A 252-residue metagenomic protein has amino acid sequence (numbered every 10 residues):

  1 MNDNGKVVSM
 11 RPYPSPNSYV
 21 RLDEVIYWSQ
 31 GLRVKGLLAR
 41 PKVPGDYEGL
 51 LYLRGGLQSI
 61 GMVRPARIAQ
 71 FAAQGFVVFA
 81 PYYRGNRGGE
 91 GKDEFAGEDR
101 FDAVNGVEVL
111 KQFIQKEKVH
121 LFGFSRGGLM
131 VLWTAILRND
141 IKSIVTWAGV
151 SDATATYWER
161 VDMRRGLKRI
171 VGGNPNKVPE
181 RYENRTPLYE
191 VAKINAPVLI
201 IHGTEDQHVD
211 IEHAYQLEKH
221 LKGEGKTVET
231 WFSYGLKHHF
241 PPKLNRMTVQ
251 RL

Functional and structural regions predicted by a protein language model:
N2-V43: N-terminal cap/lid segment of alpha/beta-hydrolase-fold proteins
G45-Y47, Y52-G91, T154: Short substrate-entry loop that stabilizes the transition state in hydrolases
E94-I114: Alpha/beta-hydrolase active-site loop
I114-S125: Alpha/beta-hydrolase fold nucleophile elbow
G128-N139: Short glycine-enriched nucleophile-adjacent loop and the immediately C-terminal alpha-helix near the catalytic center
T154-E190, A196: Mobile cap/lid helix-loop segments that gate and shape the active-site cleft of serine hydrolases
I194, I200-H202, D206: Short beta-strand/loop motif that positions the catalytic acidic residue of the alpha/beta-hydrolase fold
Y215, K222-L252: C-terminal catalytic histidine-bearing segment of alpha/beta-hydrolase fold enzymes
